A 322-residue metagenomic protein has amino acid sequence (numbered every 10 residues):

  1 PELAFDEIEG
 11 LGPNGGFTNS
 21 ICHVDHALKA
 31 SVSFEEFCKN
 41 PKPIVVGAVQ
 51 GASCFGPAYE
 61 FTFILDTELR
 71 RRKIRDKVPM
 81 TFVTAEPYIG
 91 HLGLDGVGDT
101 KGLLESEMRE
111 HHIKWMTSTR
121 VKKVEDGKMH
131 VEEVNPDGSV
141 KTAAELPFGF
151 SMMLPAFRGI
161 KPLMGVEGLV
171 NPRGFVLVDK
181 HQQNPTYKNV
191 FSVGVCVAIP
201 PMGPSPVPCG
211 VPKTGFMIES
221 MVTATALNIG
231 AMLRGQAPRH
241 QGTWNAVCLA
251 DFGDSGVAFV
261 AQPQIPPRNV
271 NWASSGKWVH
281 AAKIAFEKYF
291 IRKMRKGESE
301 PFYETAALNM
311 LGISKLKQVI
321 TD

Functional and structural regions predicted by a protein language model:
E2-E7, L11-N40, P147-S220: FAD-site-proximal beta/loop scaffold in flavoenzymes
H23-T81: Rossmann-like NAD(P)H-binding beta-loop-alpha module
V49, A85-P87, V195: Cofactor-binding loop segments of dinucleotide-utilizing enzymes, especially the Rossmann-like FAD- and NAD(P)+-binding
A58, G90-G96, G203-G210: Short, flexible/disordered intra-domain loops and linkers
D66-F175, Q236-P238: A Rossmann-like FAD-binding core segment of flavoenzymes
F216-W244: Internal hydrophobic alpha-helix adjacent to the cofactor/substrate pocket in enzyme cavities
H240-A258: Flavin (FAD/FMN) cofactor-binding core of flavoprotein oxidoreductases
F259-D322: C-terminal auxiliary extensions adjacent to catalytic cores
